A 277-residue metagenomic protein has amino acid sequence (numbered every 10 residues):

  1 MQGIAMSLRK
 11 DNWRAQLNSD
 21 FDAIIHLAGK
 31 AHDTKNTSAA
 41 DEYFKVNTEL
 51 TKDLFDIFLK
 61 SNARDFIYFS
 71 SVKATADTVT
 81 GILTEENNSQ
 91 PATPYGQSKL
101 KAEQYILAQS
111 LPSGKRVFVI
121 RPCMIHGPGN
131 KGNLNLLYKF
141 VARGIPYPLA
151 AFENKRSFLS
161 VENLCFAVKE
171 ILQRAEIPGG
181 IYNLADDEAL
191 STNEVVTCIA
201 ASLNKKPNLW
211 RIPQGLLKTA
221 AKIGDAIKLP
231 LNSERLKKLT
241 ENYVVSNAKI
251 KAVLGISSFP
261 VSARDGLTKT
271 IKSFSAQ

Functional and structural regions predicted by a protein language model:
L8-E49, D53, I57-K60, A74: NAD(P)H-binding glycine-rich loop region in Rossmannoid oxidoreductase-like domains and their noncatalytic homologs
E42-D53, S89, T93, Q97-S98 (+1 more regions): Glycine-rich NAD(P)-binding loop of the Rossmann-fold in SDR/ketoreductase-type enzymes
K52-P94: Conserved Rossmann-fold NAD(P)-dependent oxidoreductase catalytic core, especially the SDR/UDP-sugar
A76, K115-L136: Flexible, glycine-rich beta-alpha linker
Q90-F118: Active-site Tyr-X1-5-Lys
N130-L136, A150-Q173, G179-N183, D265: Substrate-positioning beta->alpha
R174-L231, L267-I271, S275-Q277: Mid/C-terminal beta-alpha module of Rossmann-like enzyme folds, strongest in SDR-family dehydrogenases/epimerases
L231-Q277: C-terminal amphipathic/interface module of NAD(P)-dependent oxidoreductases and related NAD-binding regulators
